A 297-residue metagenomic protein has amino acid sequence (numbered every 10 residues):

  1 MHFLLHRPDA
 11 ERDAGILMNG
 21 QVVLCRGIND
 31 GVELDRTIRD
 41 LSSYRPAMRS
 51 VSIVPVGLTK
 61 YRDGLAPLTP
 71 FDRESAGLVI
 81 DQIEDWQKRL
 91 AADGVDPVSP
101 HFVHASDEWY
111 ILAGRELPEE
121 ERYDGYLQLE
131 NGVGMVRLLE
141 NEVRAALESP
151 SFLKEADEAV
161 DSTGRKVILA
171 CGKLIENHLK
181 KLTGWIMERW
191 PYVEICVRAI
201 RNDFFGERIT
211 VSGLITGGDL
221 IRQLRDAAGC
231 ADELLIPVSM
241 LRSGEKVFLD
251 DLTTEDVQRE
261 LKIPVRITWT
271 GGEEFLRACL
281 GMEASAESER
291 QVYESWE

Functional and structural regions predicted by a protein language model:
M1-Q21, W185-R201: Well-ordered, non-transmembrane segments within structured domains
H2, D35-R36, L249-T253: Charged helix-capping and loop-helix junction motifs
L5-G64, E74-E108: Conserved C-terminal portion of the radical SAM core fold that forms the substrate/S-adenosylmethionine-binding
L24-G27, T69, L169: Short, charged/polar micro-motifs that form catalytic or ligand-binding hotspots
T37-I38, T69-F71, E283-A286: Short, hinge-like loop/turn segments at secondary-structure boundaries
G64-F71, G244-V247: Short, flexible/disordered intra-domain loops and linkers
P70-G77, D251: Short, conserved loop/turn and helix-capping segments at secondary-structure boundaries that abut family-defining
A113-E297: Radical SAM enzyme core and accessory elements
